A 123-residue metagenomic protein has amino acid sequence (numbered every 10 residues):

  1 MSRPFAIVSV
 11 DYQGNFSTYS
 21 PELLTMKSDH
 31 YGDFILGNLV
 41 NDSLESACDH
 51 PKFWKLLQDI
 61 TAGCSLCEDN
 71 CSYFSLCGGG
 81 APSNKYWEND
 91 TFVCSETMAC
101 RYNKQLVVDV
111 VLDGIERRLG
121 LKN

Functional and structural regions predicted by a protein language model:
M1-M26, G63, L76: A C-terminal junction/extension of Radical SAM enzymes
S17, G37, R101: Residues in well-ordered beta-strands of folded domains
E22-D69: C-terminal accessory region of radical SAM enzymes
G63, T91-F92: Secretory-pathway extracellular proteins and peptide precursors enriched for disulfide-bonded cysteines
C64-S83, R101-Y102: Local cysteine-cluster metal-coordination motifs and their immediate loop/turn environment, predominantly Fe-S cluster
A81-N89, V111-I115: Short cysteine/histidine-rich zinc-coordinating motifs and their immediately flanking basic loops
C94-N123: Short Fe-S-cluster ligation motifs
